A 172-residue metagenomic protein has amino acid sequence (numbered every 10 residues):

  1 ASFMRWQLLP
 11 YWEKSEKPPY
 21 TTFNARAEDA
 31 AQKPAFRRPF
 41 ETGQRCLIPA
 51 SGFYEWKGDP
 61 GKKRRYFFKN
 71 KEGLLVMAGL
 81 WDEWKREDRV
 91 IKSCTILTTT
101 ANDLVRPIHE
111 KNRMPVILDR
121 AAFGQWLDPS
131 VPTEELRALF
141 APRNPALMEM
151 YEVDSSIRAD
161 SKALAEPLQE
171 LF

Functional and structural regions predicted by a protein language model:
A1-C46, L74, A78, I91: Short, His- and charge-rich active-site/binding loops that engage polyanionic ligands
Q7-L9, K69, A78, L97 (+2 more regions): Residues in well-ordered beta-strands of folded domains
F40-G43, P49, K62, K71 (+3 more regions): Short, well-ordered loop/turn elements at secondary-structure boundaries
P49-A50, D119: A secondary-structure boundary/capping signal
G52-Y54: Short acidic, Gly/Ser-rich segments with clustered Asp/Glu that frequently serve as metal-coordination loops in enzyme
W56-K63: Cytochrome P450 core scaffold surrounding the K-helix E-X-X-R motif and the conserved "meander" helix-loop region
K69-E87, C94-L97: A motif-centric signal for short, conserved binding hotspots located in accessible loops or intrinsically disordered
L97-F172: C-terminal accessory segment of soluble enzyme catalytic cores
